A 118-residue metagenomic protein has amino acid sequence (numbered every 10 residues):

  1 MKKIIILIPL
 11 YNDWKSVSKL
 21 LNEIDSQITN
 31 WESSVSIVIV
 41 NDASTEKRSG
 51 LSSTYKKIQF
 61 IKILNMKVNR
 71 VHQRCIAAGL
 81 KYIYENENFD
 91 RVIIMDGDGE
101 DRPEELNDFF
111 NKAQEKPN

Functional and structural regions predicted by a protein language model:
K2-I8, V17, I24, V35-V40: Hydrophobic targeting segments
D13-I28, K47: Short, well-formed alpha-helical segments that are part of the catalytic scaffolds of diverse glycosyltransferases
S16, H72, D101-P103: Hydrophobic/aromatic residue at the end of a short beta strand that borders the catalytic acidic motif
S33-S44, N65: Short beta-strand/loop segment that forms part of the nucleotide-sugar
N41-L51, G99-E100: A conserved acidic beta->alpha catalytic loop
S53-R74, A78-Y82, R91: Conserved donor nucleotide-binding strand/loop of the catalytic core
N88-E100: Short beta-strand-to-loop acidic/aromatic patch adjacent to the donor-nucleotide binding site
N107-N118: Conserved donor NDP-sugar-binding/catalytic core segment of glycosyltransferases
